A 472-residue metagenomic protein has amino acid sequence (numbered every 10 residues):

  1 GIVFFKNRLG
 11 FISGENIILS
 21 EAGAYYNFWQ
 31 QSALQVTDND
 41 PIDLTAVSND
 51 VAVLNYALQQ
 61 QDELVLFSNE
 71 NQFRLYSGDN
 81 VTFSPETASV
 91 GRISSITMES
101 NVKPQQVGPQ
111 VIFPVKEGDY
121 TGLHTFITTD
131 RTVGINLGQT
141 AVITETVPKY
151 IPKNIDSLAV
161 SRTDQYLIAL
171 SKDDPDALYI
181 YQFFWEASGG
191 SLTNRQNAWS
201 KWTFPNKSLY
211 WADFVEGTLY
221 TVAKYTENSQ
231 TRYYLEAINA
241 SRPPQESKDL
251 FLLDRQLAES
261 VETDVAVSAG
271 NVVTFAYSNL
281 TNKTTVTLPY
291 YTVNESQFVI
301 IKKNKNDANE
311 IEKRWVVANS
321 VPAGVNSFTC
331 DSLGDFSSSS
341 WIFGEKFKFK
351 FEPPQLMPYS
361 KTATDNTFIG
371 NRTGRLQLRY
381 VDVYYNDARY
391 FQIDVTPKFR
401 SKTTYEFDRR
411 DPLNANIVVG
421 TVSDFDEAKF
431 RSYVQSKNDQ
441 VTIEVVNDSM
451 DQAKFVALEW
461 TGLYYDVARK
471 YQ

Functional and structural regions predicted by a protein language model:
G1-I2, D40-Q59, G91-G108, P148-L158 (+1 more regions): Short coil-to-beta transitions that initiate beta-strands within beta-rich domains
F5-K6, S13-G14, Q60-Q61, S68-E70 (+5 more regions): Short loop/turn segments that connect beta-strands within the blades of beta-propeller domains, predominantly WD40
I12-N39, L75-F83: Beta-propeller domains
A22-N49, V133-I151: Surface-exposed loop and turn segments in beta-propeller and other repeat-based domains that flank or scaffold
S32, D38, S77-I93, I127-I143: Sequence/structural signature of beta-propeller blade repeats across diverse families
F73-R74, Y179: WD40 beta-propeller blade core
D79-D119: Catalytic or ion-translocation cores adjacent to nucleophile or general acid/base/metal-coordination motifs in diverse
Q110, D119-Q472: Beta-sheet repeat architectures centered on beta-propellers
